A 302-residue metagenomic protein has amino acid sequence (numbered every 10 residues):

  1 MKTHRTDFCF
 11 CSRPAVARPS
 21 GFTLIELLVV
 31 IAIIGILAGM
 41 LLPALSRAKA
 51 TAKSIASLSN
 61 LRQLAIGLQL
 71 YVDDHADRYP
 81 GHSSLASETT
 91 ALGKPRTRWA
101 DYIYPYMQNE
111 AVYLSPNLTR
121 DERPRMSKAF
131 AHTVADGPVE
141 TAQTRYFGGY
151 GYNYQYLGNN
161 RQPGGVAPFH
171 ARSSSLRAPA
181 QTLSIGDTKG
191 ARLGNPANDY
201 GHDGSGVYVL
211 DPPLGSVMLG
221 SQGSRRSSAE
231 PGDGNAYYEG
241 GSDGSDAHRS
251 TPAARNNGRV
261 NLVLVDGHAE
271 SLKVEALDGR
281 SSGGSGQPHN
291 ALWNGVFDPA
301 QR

Functional and structural regions predicted by a protein language model:
M1-L24: N-terminal leader/signal peptides at the extreme start of proteins
F8, V16, A50-A52, A56 (+2 more regions): Sequence-pattern detector for short linear motifs and compositional/periodic biases rather than a specific fold
R13-A15, V30, I36, L42 (+2 more regions): N-terminal cationic amphipathic segment used for targeting or macromolecule association
A17, G35, S54, Y102 (+1 more regions): Short, flexible active-site loop motifs that bind/organize anionic cofactors or intermediates
S20-S59: Amphipathic alpha-helical segments typified by the pilin-like N-terminal helix that continues immediately C-terminal
S57-L58, R62-R302: Short, well-structured segments within or immediately adjacent to enzyme catalytic domains that line ligand-binding
